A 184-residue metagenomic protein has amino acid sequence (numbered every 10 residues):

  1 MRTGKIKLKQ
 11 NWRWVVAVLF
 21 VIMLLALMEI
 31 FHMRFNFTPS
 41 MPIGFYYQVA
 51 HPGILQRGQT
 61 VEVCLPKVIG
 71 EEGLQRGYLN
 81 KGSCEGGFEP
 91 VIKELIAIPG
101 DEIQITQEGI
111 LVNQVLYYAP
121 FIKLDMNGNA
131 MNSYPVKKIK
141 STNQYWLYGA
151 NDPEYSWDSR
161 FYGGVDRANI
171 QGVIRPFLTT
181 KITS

Functional and structural regions predicted by a protein language model:
M1-P90, R160-S184: Protein maturation boundaries and topogenic segments
K7-I22, I110-P120, M131-I139: Catalytic phosphate/metal-binding cores of nucleic-acid and nucleotide-processing enzymes, i.e., regions that mediate
F45, D101-E102, G109, N143-Y145 (+1 more regions): Structural motif
G53, L95, D101, K137-K138 (+1 more regions): Residue "hotspots" at secondary-structure boundaries inside conserved domains
Q56-T60, P99, S141-T142: Short, flexible surface segments
G86-A119: Mid-length scaffold segments of soluble, non-membrane domains
F121-I182: Acidic/glycine-rich C-terminal interaction modules and beta/coil loop segments that lie outside canonical DNA-binding
